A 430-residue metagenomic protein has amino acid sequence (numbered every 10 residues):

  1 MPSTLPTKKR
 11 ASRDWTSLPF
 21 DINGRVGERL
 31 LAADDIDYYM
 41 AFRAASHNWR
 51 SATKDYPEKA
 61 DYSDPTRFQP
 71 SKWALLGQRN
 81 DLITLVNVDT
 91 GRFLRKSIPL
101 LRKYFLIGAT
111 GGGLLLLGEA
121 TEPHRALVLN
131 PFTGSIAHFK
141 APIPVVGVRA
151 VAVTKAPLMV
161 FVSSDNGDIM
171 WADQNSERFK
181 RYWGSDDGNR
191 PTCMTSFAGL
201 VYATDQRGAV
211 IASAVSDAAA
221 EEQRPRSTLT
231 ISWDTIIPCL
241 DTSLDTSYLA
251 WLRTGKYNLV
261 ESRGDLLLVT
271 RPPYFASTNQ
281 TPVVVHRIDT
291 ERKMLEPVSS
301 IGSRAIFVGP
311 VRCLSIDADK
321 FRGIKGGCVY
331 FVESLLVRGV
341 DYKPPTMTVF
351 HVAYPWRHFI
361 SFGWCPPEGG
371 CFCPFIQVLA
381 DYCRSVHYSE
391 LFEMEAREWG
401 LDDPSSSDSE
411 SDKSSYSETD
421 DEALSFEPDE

Functional and structural regions predicted by a protein language model:
P2-N48: N-terminal Skp1-binding subsegment of the F-box domain
T4-L5, A276-E430: C-terminal closing repeat unit and adjoining cap/tail of repeat-based domains
R25-L30, A41, N48, A52 (+5 more regions): Alpha-helical recognition domains of nuclear gene-regulatory proteins
A41-N48, D64-P70, G302-S303: Short amphipathic alpha-helical segments embedded in low-complexity Lys/Glu-rich regions
K54, A60-D81, L101-L117: Beta-strand-rich domains and repeat architectures in extracellular enzymes and scaffolds, especially beta-propellers
L85-L101: A short helix->beta-strand "capping" segment at the edge of beta-propeller domains
V86-V88, L129, A172-Q174, S213-S216 (+3 more regions): Hydrophobic/aromatic beta-strand positions that recur at structurally equivalent sites within the blades
S97-T278, V283: A sequence/structural signal of beta-propeller blade repeats
